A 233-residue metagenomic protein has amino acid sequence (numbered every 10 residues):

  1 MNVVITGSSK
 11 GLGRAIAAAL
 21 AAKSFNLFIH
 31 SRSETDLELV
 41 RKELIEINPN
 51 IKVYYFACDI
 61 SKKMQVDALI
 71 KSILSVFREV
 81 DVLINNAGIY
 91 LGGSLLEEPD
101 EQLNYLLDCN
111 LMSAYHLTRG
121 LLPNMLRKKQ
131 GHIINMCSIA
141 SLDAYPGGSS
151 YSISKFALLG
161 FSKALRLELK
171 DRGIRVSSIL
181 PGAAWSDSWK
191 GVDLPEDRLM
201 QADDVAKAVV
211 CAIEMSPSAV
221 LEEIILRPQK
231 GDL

Functional and structural regions predicted by a protein language model:
S9-K10: Conserved glycine-rich cofactor-binding loop
K23-L39: Conserved glycine-rich Rossmann-like NAD(P)H-binding loop of the short-chain dehydrogenase/reductase
F56-L69, D100: The beta1-alpha1 cofactor-binding region of Rossmann-like NAD(H)/NADP(H)-dependent oxidoreductases
S94-L95, Q102-L107: Substrate-binding pocket helix/loop in short-chain dehydrogenase/reductase
T118, S154: Active-site helix of classical SDR
S138: Residue(s) in the substrate-gating loop at a strand-loop-helix junction that position the organic substrate next
D171, S178-I179, L194-L233: C-terminal helical subdomain
